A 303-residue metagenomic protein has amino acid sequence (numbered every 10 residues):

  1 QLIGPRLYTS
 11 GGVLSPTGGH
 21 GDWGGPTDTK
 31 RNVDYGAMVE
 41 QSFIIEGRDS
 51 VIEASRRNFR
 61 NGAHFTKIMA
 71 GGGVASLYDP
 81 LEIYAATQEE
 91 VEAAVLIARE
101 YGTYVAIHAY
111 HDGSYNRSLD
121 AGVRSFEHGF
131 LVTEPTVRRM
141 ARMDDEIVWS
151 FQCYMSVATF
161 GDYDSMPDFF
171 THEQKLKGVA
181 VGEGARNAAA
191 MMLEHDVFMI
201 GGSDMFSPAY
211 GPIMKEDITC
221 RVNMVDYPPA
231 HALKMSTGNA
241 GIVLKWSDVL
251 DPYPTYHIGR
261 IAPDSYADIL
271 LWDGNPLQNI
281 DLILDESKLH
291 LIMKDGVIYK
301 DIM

Functional and structural regions predicted by a protein language model:
Q1-I97, R138-R139, D145-P167, H172: Divalent-metal coordination cores built from histidine and acidic residues
L7, G62, T66, A98 (+8 more regions): Divalent metal-coordination and catalytic microenvironments
Y8, A106, E127, V148-Q152 (+1 more regions): Structural detector of well-ordered beta-strand residues that form the stable sheet scaffold of enzyme domains
H20-G21, S76-Y78, Y115-G122, M155-F170 (+4 more regions): Histidine/acidic-residue-rich catalytic or RNA/ligand-binding cores of hydrolases and nuclease-related proteins
A94-A106: Short beta-strand/loop segments at the ligand-binding rim of alpha/beta enzyme cores
E100, G182-P276: His/Asp/Glu-enriched, well-ordered alpha-helical/loop segment that forms or immediately abuts the divalent-metal
N116-T136, C220-H231: Structural recognition of alpha->loop->beta junctions
